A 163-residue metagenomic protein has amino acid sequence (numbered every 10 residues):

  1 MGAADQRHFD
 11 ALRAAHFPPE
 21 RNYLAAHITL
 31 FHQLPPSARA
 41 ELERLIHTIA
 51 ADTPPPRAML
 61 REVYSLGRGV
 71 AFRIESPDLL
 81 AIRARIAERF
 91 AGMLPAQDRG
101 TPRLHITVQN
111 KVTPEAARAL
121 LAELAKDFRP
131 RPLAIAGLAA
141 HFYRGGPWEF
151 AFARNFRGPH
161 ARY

Functional and structural regions predicted by a protein language model:
M1-Y163: Histidine-dependent nucleotide/RNA phosphoesterase domain, centered on the 2H-phosphoesterase fold with its duplicated
